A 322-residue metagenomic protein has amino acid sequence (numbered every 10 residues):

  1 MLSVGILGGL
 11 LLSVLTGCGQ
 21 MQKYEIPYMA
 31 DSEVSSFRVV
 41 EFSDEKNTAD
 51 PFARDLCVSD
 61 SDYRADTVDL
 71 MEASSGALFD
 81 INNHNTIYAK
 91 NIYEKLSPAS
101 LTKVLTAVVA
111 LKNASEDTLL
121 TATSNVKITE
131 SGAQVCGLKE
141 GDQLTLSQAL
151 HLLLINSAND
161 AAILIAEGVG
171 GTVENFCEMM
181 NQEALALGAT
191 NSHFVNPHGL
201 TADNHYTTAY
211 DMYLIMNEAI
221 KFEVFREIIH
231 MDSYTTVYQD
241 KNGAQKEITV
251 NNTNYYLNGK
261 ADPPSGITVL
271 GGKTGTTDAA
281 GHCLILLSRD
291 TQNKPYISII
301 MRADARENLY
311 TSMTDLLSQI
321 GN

Functional and structural regions predicted by a protein language model:
M1-M21: Sec-dependent N-terminal signal peptides of Gram-positive bacterial secreted proteins and lipoproteins
L7, A65-T67, T277, L287: Residues embedded in well-ordered secondary-structure elements
L15, E130, N308: Short acidic, gly/pro-rich beta-turn/loop elements at beta-sheet edges and active-site/ligand-binding grooves
C18-I26, A189-T190, T201-Y206, Y210-D211 (+1 more regions): Domain-terminus/edge residues, biased toward the C-terminal soluble/receptor-binding domains of extracytoplasmic
M21-Y210, L214, A219-I220: Active-site-adjacent loops and short helices of periplasmic peptidoglycan-processing enzymes
